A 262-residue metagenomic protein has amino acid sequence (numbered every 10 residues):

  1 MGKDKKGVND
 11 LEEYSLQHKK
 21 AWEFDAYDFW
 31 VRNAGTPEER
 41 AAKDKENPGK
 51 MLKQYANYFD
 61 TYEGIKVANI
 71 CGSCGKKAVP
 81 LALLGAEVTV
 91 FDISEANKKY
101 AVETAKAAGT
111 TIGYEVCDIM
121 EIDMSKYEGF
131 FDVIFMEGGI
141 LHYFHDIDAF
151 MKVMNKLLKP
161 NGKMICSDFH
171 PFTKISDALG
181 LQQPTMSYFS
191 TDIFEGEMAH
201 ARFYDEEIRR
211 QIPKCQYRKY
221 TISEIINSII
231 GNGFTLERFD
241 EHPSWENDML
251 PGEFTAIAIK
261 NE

Functional and structural regions predicted by a protein language model:
M1-P37: N-terminal, positively charged/glycine-rich alpha-helical extensions of SAM-dependent methyltransferases
G35-I65: Conserved alpha-helix/loop element of class I SAM-dependent methyltransferases that forms part of the SAM/SAH-binding
K66-I122: Class I SAM-dependent methyltransferase SAM/SAH-binding core
M124-I134: A short acidic, Gly/Pro-enriched loop at the edge of an enzyme's catalytic core that lines a small-molecule cofactor
D132-I147: A short SAM/SAH-binding and catalytic strip from SAM-dependent methyltransferases
D148-K163: A short glycine-rich, Lys/Arg-flanked "PGG" loop and its adjoining helix->strand segment in the class I
N161, I165-N227: SAM-dependent methyltransferase
E224, S228-E262: C-terminal lobe and adjacent flexible extensions of AdoMet/dcAdoMet transferase-like proteins
